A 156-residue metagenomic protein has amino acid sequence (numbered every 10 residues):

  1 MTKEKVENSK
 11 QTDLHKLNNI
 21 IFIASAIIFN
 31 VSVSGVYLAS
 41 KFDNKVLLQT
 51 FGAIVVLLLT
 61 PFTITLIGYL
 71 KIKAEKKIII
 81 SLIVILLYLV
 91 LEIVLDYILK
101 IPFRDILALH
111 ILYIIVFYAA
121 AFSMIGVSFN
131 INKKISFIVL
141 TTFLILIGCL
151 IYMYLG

Functional and structural regions predicted by a protein language model:
K5-N19, L66-I79, G126-S136: Helix-coil boundary and interhelical linker segments in multi-pass alpha-helical membrane proteins
N19-F42: N-terminal signal-anchor/start-transfer transmembrane helix
S34-K45, I93-P102, Y154: C-terminal ends of transmembrane helices
K41-K77: Membrane-helix boundary elements
I54-T63, L109-F122: Small-residue-rich segments of transmembrane alpha-helices in multi-pass membrane proteins, especially helix faces
Y88-E92: Alpha-helical transmembrane segments of multi-pass membrane proteins
Y97-I111, A120-I138, L155: Membrane-helix boundary connector in multi-pass membrane proteins
S136-L150: Small-residue-rich transmembrane alpha-helices that serve as helix-helix interface/gating elements in multipass
